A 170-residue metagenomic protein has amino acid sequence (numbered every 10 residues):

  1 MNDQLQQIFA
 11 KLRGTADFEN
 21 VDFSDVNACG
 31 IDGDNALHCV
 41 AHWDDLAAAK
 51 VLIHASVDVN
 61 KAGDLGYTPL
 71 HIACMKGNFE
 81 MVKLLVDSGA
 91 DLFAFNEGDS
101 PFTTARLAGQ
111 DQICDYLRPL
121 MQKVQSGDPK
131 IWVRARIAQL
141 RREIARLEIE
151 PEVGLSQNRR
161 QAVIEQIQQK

Functional and structural regions predicted by a protein language model:
M1-A48: N-terminal segments that cap or nucleate solenoid repeat domains
M1-R13, R106-K170: Ankyrin-repeat-protein effector appendages
A10-R13, C39-D45, I72-N78, T104-Q110: Ankyrin repeat A-helix N-terminal signature
R13-V21, D45-I53, N78-V86, Q110-R118: Ankyrin repeat structural motif
G30, G63, F95-N96: Ankyrin repeat boundary/linker residues
